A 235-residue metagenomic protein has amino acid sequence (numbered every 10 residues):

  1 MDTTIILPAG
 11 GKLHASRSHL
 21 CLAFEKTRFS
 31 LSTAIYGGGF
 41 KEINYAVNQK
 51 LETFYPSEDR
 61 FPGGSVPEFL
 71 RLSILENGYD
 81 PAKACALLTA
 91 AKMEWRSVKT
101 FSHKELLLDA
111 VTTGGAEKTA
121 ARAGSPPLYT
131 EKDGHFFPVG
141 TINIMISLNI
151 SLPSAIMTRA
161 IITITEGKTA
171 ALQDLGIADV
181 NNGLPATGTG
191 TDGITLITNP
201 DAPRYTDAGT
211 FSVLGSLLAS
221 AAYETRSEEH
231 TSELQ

Functional and structural regions predicted by a protein language model:
M1-S232: Alpha/propeptide regions of enzymes that mature by internal proteolysis
